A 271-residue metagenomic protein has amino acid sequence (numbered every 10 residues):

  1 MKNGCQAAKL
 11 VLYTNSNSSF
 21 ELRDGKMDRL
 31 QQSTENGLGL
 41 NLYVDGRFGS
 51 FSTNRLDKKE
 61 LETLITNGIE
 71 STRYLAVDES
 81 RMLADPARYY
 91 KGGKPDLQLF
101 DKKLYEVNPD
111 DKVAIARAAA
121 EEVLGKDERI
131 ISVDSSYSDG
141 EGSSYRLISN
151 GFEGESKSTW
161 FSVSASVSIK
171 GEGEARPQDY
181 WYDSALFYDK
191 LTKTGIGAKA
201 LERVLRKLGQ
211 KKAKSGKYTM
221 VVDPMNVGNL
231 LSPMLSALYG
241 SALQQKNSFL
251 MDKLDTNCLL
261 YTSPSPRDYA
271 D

Functional and structural regions predicted by a protein language model:
N3, A7-S19, T63-S156, Y188-G228 (+2 more regions): Acidic low-complexity segments
K9-V11, G39-N41, S50-S52, S164-S166 (+1 more regions): Structured core elements
N15-N17, D45-F48, L56, S168-E172 (+1 more regions): Short, glycine-/Ser/Thr-/acidic-enriched flexible segments
S18, L22-E70: N-terminal alpha-helical targeting/anchoring segments
Q32-V44, E155-Y182: Short beta-strand elements
D45, Y90-K103, K170-A185: Residues forming anionic-ligand binding surfaces in small-molecule and nucleic-acid pockets of primarily soluble enzymes
N229-S263: Glycine-rich anion/phosphate-binding loop at the beta-strand->alpha-helix junction
Y261-D271: Single conserved hydrophobic/aromatic residue that forms the stacking wall/gate of nucleotide- or nucleobase-binding
